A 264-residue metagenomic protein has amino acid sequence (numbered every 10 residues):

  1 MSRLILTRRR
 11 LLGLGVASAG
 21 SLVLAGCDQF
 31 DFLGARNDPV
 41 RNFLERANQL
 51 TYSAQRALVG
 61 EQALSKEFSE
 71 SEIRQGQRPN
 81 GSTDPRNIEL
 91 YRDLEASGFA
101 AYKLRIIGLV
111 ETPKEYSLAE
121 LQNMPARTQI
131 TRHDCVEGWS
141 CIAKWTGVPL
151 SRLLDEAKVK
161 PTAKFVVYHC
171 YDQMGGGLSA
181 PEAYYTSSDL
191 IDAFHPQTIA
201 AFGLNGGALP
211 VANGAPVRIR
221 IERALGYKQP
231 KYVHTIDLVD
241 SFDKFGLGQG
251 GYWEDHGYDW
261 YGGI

Functional and structural regions predicted by a protein language model:
M1-L22: N-terminal secretory signal peptides and thylakoid transit peptides that target proteins across membranes
D28-A157, T162, K231-V233, L238-I264: Near-N-terminal "mature-domain entry" segment
L109, V136, H169-Y171, E222: Active-site-proximal beta-strand/loop segments in catalytic clefts of secreted hydrolases
E111, S140-C141, D172-G176, G207 (+1 more regions): Solvent-exposed loop/turn segments at secondary-structure junctions within structured extracellular/periplasmic domains
R132-D134, V167, A201: Structural recognition of the beta-strand scaffold that forms the well-ordered cores of secreted hydrolase catalytic
P161-C170: Surface-exposed patches in mature extracellular/periplasmic domains of secreted proteins
M174-L190: Charged, often glycine-rich, active-site loop that binds/positions anionic groups
I199-G203, A208-S241: Active-site scaffold segments
